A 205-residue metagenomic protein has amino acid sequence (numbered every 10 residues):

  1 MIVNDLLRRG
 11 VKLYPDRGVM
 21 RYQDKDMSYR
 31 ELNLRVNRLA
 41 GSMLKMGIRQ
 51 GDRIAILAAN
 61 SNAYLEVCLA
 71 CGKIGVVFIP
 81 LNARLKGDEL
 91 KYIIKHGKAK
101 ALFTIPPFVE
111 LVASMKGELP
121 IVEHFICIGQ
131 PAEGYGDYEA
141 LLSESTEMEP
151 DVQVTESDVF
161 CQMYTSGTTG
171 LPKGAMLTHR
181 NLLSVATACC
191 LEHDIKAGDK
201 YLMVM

Functional and structural regions predicted by a protein language model:
V3, R8, D16-S61, L65-L69 (+3 more regions): Conserved AMP-binding/adenylate-forming core of the ANL superfamily
D5-R8, G41, K45-M46, E66 (+1 more regions): Structural core segment of the AMP-binding/adenylate-forming
S28-R30, F160-S184: Conserved AMP-binding A3 loop
N33-R38, A175-K196, V204: Conserved structural elements of the adenylate-forming
I54, G75, T168: Conserved G/P- and acidic residue-centered "switch" motifs that form tight phosphate/ATP-binding loops in soluble
A58-S61, N82, I195, V204-M205: Conserved AMP-binding
A70-I74, K200, M205: Conserved short alpha-helical elements in the N-terminal third of ANL/AMP-binding
S145-Y164, L171, D194-K200: Conserved pre-ATP/AMP-binding loop-to-beta segment of ANL
